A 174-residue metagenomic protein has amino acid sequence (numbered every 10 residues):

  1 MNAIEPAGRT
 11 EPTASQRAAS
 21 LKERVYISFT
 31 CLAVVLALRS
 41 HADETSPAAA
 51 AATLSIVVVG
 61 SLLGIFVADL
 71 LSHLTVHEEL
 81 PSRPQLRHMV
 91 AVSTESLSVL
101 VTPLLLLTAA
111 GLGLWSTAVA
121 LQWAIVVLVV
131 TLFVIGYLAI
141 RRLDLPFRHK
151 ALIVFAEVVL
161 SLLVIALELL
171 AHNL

Functional and structural regions predicted by a protein language model:
M1-T30: Cytosolic-side membrane-entry/anchor segment at the start of a transmembrane helix
A19-D43, V158-V159: The first (N-terminal) embedded transmembrane alpha-helix
A52-L63, A118-V130: Structural signature of hydrophobic alpha-helical transmembrane segments
L62-H77: Membrane-water interface of transmembrane alpha-helices
E79-E95: Juxtamembrane helix-capping/reentrant segments at transmembrane boundaries
V92-L121, I125-V129: Alpha-helical transmembrane segments of helical membrane proteins, especially in multi-pass transport, channel
Y137-V159: Interfacial loop-to-transmembrane junctions
L163-L174: Juxtamembrane boundary at the C-terminal end of a transmembrane helix
